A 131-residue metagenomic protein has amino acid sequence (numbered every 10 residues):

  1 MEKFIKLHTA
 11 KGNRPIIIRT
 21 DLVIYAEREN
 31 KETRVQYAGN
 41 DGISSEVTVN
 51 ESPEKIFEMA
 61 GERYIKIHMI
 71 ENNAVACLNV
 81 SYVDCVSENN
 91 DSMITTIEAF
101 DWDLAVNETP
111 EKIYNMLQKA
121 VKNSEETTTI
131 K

Functional and structural regions predicted by a protein language model:
M1-K131: Eukaryotic intrinsically disordered, low-complexity regulatory linkers and tails enriched in Ser/Thr/Pro
